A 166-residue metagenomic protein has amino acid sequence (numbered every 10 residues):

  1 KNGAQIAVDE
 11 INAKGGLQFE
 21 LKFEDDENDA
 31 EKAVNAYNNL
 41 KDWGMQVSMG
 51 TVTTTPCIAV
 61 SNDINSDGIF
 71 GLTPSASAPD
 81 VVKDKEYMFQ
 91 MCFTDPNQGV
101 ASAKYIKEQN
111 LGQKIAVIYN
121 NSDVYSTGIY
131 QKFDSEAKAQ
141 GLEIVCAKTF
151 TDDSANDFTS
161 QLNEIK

Functional and structural regions predicted by a protein language model:
K1-Q5, E24-A30, T53, I118-T127: Extracytoplasmic "Venus flytrap"
K1-V8, V34-Y37, M45, C57-N65 (+5 more regions): Extracytoplasmic/secreted envelope proteins and their assembly/folding machinery, especially bacterial periplasmic
N2-F23, K138-L142: Signal peptide-proximal N-terminal region of secreted/periplasmic/extracellular or secretory-lumen proteins
K14-V82, D152-A155: Beta-alpha junction/loop-to-helix N-cap segments that form part of ligand/metal-binding clefts
V34, K41, K107-E108, K166: Non-catalytic positions within long, well-ordered alpha-helices that form the structural scaffold/packing of enzyme
Y87-D153: An alpha-beta-alpha
